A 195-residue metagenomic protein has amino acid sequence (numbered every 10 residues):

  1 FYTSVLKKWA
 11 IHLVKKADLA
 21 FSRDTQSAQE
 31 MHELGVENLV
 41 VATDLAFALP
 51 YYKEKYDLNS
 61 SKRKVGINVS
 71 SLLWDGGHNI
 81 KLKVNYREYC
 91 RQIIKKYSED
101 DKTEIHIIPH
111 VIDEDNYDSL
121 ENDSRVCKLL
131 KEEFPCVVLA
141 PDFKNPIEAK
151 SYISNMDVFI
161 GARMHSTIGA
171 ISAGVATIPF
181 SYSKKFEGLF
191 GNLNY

Functional and structural regions predicted by a protein language model:
F1-Y195: Active-site anion-handling motifs in enzyme catalytic cores
